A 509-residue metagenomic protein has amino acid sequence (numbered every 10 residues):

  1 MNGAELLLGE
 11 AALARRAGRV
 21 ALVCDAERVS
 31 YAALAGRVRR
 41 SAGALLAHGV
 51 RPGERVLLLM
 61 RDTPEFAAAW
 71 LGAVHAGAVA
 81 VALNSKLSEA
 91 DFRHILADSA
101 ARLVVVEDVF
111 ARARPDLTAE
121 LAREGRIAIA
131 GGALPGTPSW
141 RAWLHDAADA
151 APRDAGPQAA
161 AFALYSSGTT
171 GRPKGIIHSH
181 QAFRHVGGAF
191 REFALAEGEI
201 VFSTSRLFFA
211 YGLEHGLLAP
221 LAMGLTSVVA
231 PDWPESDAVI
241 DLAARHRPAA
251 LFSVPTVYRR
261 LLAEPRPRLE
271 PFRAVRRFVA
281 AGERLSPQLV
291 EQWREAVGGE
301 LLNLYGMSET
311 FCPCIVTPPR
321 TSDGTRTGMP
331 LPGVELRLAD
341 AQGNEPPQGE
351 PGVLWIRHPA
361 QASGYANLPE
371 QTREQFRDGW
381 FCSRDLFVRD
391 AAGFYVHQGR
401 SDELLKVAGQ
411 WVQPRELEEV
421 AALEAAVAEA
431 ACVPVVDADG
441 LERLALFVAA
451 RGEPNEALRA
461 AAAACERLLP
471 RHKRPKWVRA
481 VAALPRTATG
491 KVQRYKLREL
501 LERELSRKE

Functional and structural regions predicted by a protein language model:
G18, D146-Y165, R172, A194-I200 (+1 more regions): Conserved pre-ATP/AMP-binding loop-to-beta segment of ANL
G18-T63, A67-L71, S88-R93, R141: Conserved AMP-binding/adenylate-forming core of the ANL superfamily
A35-S41, F162, I176-E197, T204 (+2 more regions): Conserved structural elements of the adenylate-forming
L87, V104-V106, H358, S363-G364 (+5 more regions): AMP-binding/adenylate-forming catalytic core of the ANL superfamily
L103, V109-P157: ANL superfamily adenylate-forming
R184-S203, F208-A250, E264: Conserved AMP-binding/adenylation subdomain of ANL enzymes
P248-S253, L262-D323, E335: Gly/Ser/Thr-rich phosphate-binding loop
M329-G333, Q342-Q375, Q410-V412: Conserved ATP/PPi-binding loop(s) of AMP-dependent carboxylate-activating enzymes
